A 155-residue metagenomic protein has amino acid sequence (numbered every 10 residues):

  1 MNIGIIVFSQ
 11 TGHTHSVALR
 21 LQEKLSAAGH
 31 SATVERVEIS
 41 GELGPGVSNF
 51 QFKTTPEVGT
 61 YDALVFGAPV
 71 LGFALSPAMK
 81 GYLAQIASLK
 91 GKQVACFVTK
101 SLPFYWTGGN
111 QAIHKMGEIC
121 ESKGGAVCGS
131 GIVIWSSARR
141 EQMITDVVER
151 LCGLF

Functional and structural regions predicted by a protein language model:
I3-E35, G46, F50-F155: FMN-binding flavodoxin-like domain, especially the glycine-rich phosphate-binding loop
